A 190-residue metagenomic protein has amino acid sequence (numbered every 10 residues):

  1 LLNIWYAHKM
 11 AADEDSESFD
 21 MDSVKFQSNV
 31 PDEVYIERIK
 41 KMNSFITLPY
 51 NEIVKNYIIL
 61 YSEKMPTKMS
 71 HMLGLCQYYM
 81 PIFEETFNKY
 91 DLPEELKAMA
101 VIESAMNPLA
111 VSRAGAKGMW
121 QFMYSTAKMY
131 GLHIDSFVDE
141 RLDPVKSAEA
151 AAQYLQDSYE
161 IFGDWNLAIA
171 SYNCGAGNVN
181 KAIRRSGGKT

Functional and structural regions predicted by a protein language model:
L1-Y90: An acidic, Gly/Ser/Thr/Pro-rich helix-cap/linker signature
Y57-H71, M106-A116, Q121-L167, A182-T190: Substrate-binding clefts and substrate-entry loops adjacent to catalytic sites of polymer-processing enzymes acting on
G74, P81, E85, K97 (+2 more regions): Solvent-exposed, polar/charged alpha-helical surfaces in well-ordered, non-transmembrane soluble domains, broadly
K89-L92, I161: Membrane-interface junctions
L92-L109, A168-N173: Short, functionally critical alpha-helical segments immediately adjacent to catalytic or ligand/cofactor-binding
A176: Active-site-adjacent helix/loop patches that line small-molecule binding or acyl-intermediate pockets
